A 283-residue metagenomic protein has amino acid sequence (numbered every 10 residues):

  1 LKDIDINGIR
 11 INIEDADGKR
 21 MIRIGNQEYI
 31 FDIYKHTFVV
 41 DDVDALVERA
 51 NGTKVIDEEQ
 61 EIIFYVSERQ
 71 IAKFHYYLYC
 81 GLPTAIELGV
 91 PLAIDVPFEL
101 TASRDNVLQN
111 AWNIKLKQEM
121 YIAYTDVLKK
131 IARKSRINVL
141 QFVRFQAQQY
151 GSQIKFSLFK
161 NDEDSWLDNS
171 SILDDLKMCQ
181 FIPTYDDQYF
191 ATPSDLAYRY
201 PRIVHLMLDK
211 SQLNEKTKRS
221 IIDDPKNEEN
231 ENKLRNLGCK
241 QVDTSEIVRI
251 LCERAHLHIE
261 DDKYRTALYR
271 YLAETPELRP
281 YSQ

Functional and structural regions predicted by a protein language model:
L1-Q283: GHKL/Bergerat-fold ATPase module
